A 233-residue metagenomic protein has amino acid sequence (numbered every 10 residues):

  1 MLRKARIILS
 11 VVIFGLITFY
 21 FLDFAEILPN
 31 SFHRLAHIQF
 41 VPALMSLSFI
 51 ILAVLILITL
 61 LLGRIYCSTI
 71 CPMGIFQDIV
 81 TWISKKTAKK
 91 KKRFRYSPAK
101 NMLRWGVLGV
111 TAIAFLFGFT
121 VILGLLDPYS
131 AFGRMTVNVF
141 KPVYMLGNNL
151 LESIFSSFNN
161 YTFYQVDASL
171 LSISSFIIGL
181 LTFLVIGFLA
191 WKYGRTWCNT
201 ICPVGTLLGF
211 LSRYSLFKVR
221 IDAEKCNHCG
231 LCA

Functional and structural regions predicted by a protein language model:
M1-A233: Non-ligating segments of multi-cofactor redox enzymes
